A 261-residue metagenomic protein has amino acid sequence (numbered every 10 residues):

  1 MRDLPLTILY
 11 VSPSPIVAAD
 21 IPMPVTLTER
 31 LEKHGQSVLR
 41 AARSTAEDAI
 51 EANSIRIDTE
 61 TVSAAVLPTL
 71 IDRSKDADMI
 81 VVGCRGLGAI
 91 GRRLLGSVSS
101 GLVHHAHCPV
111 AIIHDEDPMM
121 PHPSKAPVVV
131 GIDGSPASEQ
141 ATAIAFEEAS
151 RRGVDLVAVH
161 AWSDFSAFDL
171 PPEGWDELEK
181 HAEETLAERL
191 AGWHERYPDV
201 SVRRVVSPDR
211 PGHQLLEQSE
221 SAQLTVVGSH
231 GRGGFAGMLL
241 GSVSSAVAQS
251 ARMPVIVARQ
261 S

Functional and structural regions predicted by a protein language model:
M1-V25, A126-D176, H194-V205, L224 (+1 more regions): Small/aliphatic-rich secondary-structure junction motif
P5, T28, I57, I71 (+2 more regions): Acidic (E/D-rich), amphipathic helical modules within compact regulatory domains
L6-I8, A46, L70, M79-I80 (+9 more regions): Short, structured motif recognition centered on aromatic/hydrophobic residues
P13, T26-E29, S44-I80, H194-T225 (+1 more regions): Structural beta-alpha unit
V25-S37, W175-A182: A short acidic, glycine-rich active-site loop that binds or catalyzes chemistry on phosphate/adenosine moieties
N53, D78-C84, G101-A143, V159 (+3 more regions): Intrinsically disordered or low-complexity boundary/linker segments at protein termini and domain junctions
V82-G101, P123, L224-S250: Glycine-rich, Arg-bearing micro-motifs that act as flexible, cationic patches
P123, A158, E179-L186, P211 (+2 more regions): Conserved N-terminal glycine/acidic-rich loop preference
